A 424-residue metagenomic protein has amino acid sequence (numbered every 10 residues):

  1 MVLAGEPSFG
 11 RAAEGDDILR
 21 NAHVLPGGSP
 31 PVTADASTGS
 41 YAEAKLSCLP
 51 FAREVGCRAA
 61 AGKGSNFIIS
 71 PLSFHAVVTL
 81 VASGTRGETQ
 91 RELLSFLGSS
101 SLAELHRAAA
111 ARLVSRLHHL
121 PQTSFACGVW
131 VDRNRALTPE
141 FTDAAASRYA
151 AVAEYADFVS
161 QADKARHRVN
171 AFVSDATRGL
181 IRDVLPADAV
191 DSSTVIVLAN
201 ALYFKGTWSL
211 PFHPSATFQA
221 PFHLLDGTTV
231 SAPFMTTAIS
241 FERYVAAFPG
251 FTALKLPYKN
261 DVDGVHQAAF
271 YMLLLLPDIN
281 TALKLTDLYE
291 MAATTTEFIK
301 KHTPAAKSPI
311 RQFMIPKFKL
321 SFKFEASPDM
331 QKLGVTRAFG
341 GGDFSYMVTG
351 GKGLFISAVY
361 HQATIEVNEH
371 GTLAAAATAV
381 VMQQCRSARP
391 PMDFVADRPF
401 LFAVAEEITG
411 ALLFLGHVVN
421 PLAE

Functional and structural regions predicted by a protein language model:
M1-A162, V418: Detector for small/aliphatic-rich hydrophobic stretches
G64, E104-T286, F298-A388: Non-catalytic, conformational "gating/processing" segments within enzyme and secreted inhibitor domains
S65-F67, L254, R398-F402: Short loop/turn microsegments at loop-to-beta-strand junctions
A76-T79, G128, M272-L274, A403 (+1 more regions): Structural recognition of the beta-strand scaffold that forms the well-ordered cores of secreted hydrolase catalytic
T89-R91, A282-K284, F322-F324, A411-L415 (+1 more regions): Extracytoplasmic/secreted cell-surface and envelope-processing proteins
A363-E424: C-terminal soluble interaction/assembly domains
